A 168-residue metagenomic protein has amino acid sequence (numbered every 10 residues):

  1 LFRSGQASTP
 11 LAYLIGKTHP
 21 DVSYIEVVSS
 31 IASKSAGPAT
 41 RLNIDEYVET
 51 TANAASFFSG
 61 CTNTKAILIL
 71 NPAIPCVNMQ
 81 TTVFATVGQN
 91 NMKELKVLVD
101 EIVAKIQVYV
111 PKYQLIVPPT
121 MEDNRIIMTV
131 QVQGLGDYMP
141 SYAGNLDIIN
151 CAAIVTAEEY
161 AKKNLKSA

Functional and structural regions predicted by a protein language model:
L1-R3, S167-A168: N-terminal leader/assembly segments
F2-E122, G136, P140-A143: Active-site-lining helix/loop region of Rossmann-like oxidoreductase modules
T120-A168: NAD(P)-dependent Rossmann-like dehydrogenase/reductase catalytic/cofactor-binding core
